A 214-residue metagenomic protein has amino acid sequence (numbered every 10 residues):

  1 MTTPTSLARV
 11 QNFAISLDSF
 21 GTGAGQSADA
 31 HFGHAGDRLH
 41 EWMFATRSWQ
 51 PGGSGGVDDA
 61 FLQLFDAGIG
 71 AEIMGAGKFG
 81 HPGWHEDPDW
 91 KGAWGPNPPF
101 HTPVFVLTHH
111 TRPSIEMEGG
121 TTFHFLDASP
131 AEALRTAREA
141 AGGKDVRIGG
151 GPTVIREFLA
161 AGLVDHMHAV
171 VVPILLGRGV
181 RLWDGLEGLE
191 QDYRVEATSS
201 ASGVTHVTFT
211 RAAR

Functional and structural regions predicted by a protein language model:
M1-R214: Enzymes that bind and transform nitrogen-containing heteroaromatic metabolites
